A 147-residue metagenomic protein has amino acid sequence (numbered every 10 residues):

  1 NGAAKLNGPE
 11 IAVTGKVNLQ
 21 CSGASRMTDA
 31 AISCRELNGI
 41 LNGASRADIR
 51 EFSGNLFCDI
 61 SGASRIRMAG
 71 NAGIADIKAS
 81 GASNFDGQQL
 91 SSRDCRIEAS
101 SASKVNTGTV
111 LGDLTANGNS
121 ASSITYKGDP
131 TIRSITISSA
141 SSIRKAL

Functional and structural regions predicted by a protein language model:
N1-L147: Extended, compositionally simple hydrophobic/Ser/Thr-rich segments that build repetitive fibrous architectures
